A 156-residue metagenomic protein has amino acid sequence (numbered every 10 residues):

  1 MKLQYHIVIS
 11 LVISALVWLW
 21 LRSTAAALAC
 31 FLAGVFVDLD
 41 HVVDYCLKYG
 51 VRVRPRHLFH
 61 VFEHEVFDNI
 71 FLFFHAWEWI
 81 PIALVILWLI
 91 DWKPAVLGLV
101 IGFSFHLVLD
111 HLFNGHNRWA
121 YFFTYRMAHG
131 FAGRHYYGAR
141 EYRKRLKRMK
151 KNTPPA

Functional and structural regions predicted by a protein language model:
M1-A156: N-terminal membrane-targeting hydrophobic helices
